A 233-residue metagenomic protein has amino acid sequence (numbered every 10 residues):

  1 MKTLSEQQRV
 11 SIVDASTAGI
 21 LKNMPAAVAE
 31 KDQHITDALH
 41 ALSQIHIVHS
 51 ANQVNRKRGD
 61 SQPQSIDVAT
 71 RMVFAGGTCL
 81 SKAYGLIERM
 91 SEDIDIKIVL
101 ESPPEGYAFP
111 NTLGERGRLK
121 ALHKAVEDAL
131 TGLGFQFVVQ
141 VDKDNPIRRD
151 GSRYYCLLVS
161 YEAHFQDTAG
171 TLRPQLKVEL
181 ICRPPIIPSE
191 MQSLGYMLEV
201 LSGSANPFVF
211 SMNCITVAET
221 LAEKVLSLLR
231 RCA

Functional and structural regions predicted by a protein language model:
M1-A15, I94-E105, Q192-V200, E219: Short, compositionally biased low-complexity segments
M1-S61, A108-G114: N-terminal regions immediately upstream of nucleotidyltransferase
S16-G19, L100-S102, L229-C232: Short, histidine-centered active-site or binding-site loop motifs used for metal coordination, general acid-base
P25-D32, E115-H123, I215, A233: Generic detection of long, well-ordered alpha-helical segments
T36-H40, H123-A233: Catalytic cores of NTP-dependent nucleotidyl/adenyl transfer enzymes across multiple folds
S43-P104: Active-site nucleotide-donor binding segment shared across nucleotidyl transfer reactions
A83-I87, Y107-N111, M191: Short, conserved acidic/polar surface loops in the N-terminal third of protein domains
I98-V141: Metal-dependent nucleotidyltransferase catalytic core
